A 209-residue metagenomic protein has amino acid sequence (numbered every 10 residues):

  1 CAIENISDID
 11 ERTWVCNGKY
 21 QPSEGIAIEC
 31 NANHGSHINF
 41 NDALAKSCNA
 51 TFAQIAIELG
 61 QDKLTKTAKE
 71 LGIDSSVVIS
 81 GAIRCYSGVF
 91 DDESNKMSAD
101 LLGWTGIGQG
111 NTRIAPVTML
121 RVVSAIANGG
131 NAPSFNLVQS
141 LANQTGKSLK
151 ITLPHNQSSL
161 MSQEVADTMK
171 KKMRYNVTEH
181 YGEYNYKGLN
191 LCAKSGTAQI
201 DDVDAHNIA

Functional and structural regions predicted by a protein language model:
C1-A209: Beta-lactam-recognizing serine transpeptidase/beta-lactamase-like catalytic domain environment
